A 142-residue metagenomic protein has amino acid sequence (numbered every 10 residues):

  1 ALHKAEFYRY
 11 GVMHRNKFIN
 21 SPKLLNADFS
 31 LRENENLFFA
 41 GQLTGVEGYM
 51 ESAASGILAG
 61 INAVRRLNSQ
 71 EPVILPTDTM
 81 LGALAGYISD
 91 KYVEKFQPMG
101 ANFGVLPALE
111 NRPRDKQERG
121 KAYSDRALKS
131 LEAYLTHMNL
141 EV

Functional and structural regions predicted by a protein language model:
A1-V46, A53-A54, V73-D90, F96-G100 (+1 more regions): A glycine-rich dinucleotide-binding beta-alpha-beta segment and adjacent secondary-structure elements that constitute
K4, R65-S69, G86-V93, A133-T136 (+1 more regions): Generic secondary-structure signature for well-ordered alpha-helical cores
R9, R15, R32, R65-R66 (+3 more regions): Arginine residue identity/basic-tract feature
N16, I57-V64, A85, L128-E132: Predominant activation on well-ordered alpha-helical scaffold segments within soluble catalytic domains
V46-Y49, E118: A generic structural signal for short coil/turn motifs at secondary-structure boundaries
G48, S52-S55, A59, Y123 (+1 more regions): Generic hydrophobic secondary-structure packing signal
S52-L75: Internal hydrophobic alpha-helix adjacent to the cofactor/substrate pocket in enzyme cavities
M99-V142: C-terminal auxiliary extensions adjacent to catalytic cores
